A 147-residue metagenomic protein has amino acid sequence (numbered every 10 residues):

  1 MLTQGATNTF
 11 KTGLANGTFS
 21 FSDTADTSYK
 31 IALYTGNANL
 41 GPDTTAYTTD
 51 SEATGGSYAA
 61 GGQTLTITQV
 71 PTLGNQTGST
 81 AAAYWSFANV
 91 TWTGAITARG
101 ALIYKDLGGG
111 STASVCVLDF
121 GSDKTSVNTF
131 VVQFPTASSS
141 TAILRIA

Functional and structural regions predicted by a protein language model:
M1-R99, D106-A147: Small cysteine-rich, disulfide-bonded extracellular modules of the LU/uPAR three-finger superfamily and closely related
